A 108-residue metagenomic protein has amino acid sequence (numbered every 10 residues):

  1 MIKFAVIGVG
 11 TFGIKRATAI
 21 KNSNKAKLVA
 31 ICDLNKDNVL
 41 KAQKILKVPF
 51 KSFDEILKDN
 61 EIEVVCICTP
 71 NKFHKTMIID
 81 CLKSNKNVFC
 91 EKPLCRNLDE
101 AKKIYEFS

Functional and structural regions predicted by a protein language model:
M1-L46: N-terminal Rossmann-like dinucleotide-binding module
A42-Q43, C81, S108: A generic structural signal for well-ordered alpha-helical segments
V48-Y105: Beta-loop-alpha module in the N-terminal Rossmann-like domain of NAD(P)-dependent dehydrogenases, especially those
